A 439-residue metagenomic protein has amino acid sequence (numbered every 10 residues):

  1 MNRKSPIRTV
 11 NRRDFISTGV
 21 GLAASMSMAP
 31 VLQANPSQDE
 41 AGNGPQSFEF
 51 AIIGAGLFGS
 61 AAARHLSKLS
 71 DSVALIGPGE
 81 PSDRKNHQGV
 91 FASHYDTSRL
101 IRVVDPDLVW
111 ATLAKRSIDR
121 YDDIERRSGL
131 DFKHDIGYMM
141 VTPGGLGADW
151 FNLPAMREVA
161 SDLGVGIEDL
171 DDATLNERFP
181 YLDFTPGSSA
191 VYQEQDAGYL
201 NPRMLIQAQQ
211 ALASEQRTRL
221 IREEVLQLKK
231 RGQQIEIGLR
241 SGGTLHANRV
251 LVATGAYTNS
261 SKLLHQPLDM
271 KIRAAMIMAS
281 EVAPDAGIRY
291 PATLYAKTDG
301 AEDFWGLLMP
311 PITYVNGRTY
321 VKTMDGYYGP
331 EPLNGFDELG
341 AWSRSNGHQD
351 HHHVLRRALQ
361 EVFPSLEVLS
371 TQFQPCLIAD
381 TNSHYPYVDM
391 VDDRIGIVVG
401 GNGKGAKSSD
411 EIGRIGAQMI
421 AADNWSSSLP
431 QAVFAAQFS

Functional and structural regions predicted by a protein language model:
M1-V10, P36: N-terminal secretory signal peptides
F50-L75: N-terminal Rossmann-like FAD-binding beta1-loop-alpha1 element of flavoenzymes
R64-K68, G129-K133, A256-D393: Active-site substrate-recognition segment that forms the wall of the catalytic cavity or substrate channel
L69-S93: Glycine-rich FAD pyrophosphate-binding loop
Y95-R178: Dinucleotide-binding Rossmann-like beta1-alpha1 core, especially the glycine-rich loop that anchors the ADP
G145-Q216, L228-K229: Flavin (FAD/FMN) cofactor-binding and adjacent substrate-gating region of FAD-dependent oxidoreductase domains
I221-Q234: A conserved short coil-to-beta-strand element within the FAD-binding core of flavoproteins
E361-S439: C-terminal catalytic lobe of FAD-dependent flavoproteins
